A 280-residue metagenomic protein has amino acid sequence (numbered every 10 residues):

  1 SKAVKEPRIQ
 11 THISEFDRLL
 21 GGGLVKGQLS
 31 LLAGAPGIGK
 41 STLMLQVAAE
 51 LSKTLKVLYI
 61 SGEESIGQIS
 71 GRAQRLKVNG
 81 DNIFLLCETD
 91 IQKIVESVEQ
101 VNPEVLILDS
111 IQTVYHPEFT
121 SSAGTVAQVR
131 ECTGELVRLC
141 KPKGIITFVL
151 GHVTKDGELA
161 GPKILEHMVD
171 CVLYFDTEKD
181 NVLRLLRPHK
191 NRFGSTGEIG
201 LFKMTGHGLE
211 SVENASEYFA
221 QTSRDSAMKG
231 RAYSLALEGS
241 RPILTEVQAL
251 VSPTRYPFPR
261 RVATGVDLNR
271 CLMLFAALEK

Functional and structural regions predicted by a protein language model:
S1-G23, G27, V114-S122, L183 (+3 more regions): P-loop NTPase nucleotide-binding/switch module
S1-K2, E99-V105, Q112, T177-D267: Conserved P-loop NTPase
S1-L76, V95, E99: The Walker A/P-loop phosphate-binding site
K5-P7, A33, L58, G80-E88 (+2 more regions): Flexible beta-alpha connector loops of hexameric P-loop NTPases
P36-I38, E63-G67, R75, T89-K93 (+8 more regions): Conserved nucleotide-binding/hydrolysis micro-motifs of P-loop NTPases
L55-V57, D81-I83, N102-V105, P142-V149: Loop/turn-to-beta-strand initiation segments
A127-F148, H152, M168-K179: Substrate-engagement module of ASCE P-loop NTPases
D267-K280: Flexible loop/N-cap segments at domain edges
